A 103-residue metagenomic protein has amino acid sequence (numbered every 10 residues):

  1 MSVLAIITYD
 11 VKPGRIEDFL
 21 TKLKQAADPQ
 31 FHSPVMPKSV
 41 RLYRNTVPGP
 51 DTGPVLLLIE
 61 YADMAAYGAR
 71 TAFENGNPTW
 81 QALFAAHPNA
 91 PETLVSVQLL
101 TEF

Functional and structural regions predicted by a protein language model:
S2-D10, L56: Active-site-flanking beta-strand signature of metal-NTP-handling nucleotidyl enzymes and homologous cyclase-like
I7-D10, A26, N45: A structural feature that tracks compact, well-ordered secondary-structure segments with a strong bias toward
D10-L23: Short, surface-exposed ligand-recognition loops at beta-strand->loop->(often short) alpha-helix junctions that present
K12-G14, A62-M64, E102: Short coil/turn motifs at secondary-structure junctions
K24-V40, P48-D51, E60-V97: An amphipathic, aromatic/His-enriched active-site/gating alpha helix that lines ligand/cofactor pockets
R44-T46, T101: Short, low-complexity Ser/Thr-rich regulatory SLiMs
A69, E102-F103: A beta-strand edge to alpha-helix "cap/lid" segment located at domain peripheries
